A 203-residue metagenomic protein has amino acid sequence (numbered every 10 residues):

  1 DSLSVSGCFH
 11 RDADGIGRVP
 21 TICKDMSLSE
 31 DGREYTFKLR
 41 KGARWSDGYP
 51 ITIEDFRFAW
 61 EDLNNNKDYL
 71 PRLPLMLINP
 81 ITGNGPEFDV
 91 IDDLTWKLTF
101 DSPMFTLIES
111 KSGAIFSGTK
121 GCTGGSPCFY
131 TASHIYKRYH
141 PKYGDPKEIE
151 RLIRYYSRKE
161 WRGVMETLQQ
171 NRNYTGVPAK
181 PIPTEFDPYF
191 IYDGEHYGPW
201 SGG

Functional and structural regions predicted by a protein language model:
D1-E30, P199-G203: N-terminal lobe/hinge region of extracytoplasmic solute-binding protein
D1-S2, V19-I22, Y49, L107-S117: A structural "hinge/loop" feature
L3, T21-C23, G32-E34, G83 (+1 more regions): Extracytoplasmic
F9-R11, K67-P74: Short, solvent-exposed helix-to-loop capping segments enriched in aromatics
V19, K38, G42-R44, F186 (+1 more regions): Flexible glycine/proline-enriched surface loops and loop-helix/loop-strand junctions
D25-L70, K97-T99, L107: Aromatic- and charge-enriched surface segment that lines or borders ligand/interaction sites
L75-I191, G198-P199, G203: Surface-exposed binding/hinge segments that line and control ligand-binding clefts or catalytic entry sites
